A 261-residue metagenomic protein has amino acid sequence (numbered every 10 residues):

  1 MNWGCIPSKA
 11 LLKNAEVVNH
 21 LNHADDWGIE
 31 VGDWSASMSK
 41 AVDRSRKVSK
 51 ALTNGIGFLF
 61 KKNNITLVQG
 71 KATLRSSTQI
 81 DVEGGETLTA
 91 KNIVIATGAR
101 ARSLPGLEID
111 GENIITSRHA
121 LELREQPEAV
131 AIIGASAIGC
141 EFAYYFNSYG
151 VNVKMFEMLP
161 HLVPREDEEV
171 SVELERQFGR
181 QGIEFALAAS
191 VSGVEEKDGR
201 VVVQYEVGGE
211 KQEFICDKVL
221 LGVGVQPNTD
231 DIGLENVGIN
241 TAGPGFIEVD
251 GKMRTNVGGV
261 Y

Functional and structural regions predicted by a protein language model:
M1-Q126, L159-V163, E169-V170, Q177-R180 (+1 more regions): Glycine-rich flavin
I65, V151, M158, I183 (+1 more regions): Short phosphate-binding/catalytic loops that engage adenosine nucleotides
I65-L67, I114, V153, F185 (+2 more regions): Generic structural signal for residues in well-ordered beta-strands
A72, L88-G98, I132-I133, V153 (+2 more regions): Short hydrophobic core segments
E83-N92, G209-K218, T229, N256: Core beta-strand elements of the Rossmann-like FAD/NAD(P) dinucleotide-binding domain in flavoenzyme oxidoreductases
L107-Q126, K218-Y261: FAD-site-proximal beta/loop scaffold in flavoenzymes
R124-E166, D198-R200: Rossmann-like NAD(P)H-binding beta-loop-alpha module
Y144, E175-R176, I232: Alpha-helical segments flanking ligand/cofactor-binding loops in enzyme cores
